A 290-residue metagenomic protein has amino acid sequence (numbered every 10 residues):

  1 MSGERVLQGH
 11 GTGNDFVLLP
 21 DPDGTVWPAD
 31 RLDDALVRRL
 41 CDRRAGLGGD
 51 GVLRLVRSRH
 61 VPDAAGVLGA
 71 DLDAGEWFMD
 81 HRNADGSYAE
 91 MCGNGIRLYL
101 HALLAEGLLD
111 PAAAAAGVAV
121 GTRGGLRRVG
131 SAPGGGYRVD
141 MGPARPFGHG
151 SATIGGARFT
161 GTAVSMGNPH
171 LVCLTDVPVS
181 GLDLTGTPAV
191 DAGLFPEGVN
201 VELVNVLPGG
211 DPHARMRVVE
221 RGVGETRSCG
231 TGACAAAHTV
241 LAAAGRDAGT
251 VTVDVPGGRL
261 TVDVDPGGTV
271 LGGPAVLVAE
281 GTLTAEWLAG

Functional and structural regions predicted by a protein language model:
M1-P133, V172-G290: A glycine-rich beta-to-alpha transition motif near the start of alpha/beta enzyme domains, typified by
G134, A144: Alpha/beta catalytic cores of group-transfer enzymes, especially the acyltransferase/condensing modules of polyketide
P143, S165, V218-E220: Non-cytosolic beta-sheet module surface loops
R145-H149, V278-E280: Short, charged/polar, Gly/Pro-enriched secondary-structure boundary elements
F147-H149, A157-T160, P188-V190, N200: Glycine-rich, charged/polar anion/phosphate-binding loops that engage phosphate groups from diverse ligands
T153-L182: Internal active-site segments that recognize and position negatively charged phosphoryl groups and nucleotide moieties
